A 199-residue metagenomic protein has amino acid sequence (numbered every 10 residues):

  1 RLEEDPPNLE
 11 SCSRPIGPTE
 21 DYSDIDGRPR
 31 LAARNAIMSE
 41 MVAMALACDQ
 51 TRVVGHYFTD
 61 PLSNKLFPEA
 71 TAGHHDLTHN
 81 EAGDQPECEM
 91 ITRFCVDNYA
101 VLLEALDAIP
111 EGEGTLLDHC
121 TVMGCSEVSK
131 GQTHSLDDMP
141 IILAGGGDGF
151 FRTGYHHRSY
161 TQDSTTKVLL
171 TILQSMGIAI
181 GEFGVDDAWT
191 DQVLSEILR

Functional and structural regions predicted by a protein language model:
R1-R199: Ligand-binding pockets and gating/stacking loops
